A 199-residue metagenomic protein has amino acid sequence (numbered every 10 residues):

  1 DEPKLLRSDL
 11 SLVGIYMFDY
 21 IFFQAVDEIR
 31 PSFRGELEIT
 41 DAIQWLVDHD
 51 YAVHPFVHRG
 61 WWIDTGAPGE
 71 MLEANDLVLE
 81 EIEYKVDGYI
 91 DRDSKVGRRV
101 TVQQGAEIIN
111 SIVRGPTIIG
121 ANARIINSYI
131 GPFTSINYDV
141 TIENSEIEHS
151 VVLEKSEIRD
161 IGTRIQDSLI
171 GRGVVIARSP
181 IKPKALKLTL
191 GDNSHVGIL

Functional and structural regions predicted by a protein language model:
D1-Y20, I29: Conserved core of the sugar-phosphate nucleotidyltransferase
I21, E28-L199: Left-handed beta-helix
